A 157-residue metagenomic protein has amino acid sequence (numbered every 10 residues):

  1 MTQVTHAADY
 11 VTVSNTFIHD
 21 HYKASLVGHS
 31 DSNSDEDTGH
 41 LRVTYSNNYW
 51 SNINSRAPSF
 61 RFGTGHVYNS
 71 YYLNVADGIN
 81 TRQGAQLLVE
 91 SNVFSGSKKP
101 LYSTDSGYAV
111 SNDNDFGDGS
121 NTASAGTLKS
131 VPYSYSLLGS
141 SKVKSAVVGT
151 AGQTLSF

Functional and structural regions predicted by a protein language model:
M1, A8-H29, S34-R56, T64-D77 (+2 more regions): Right-handed parallel beta-helix
V4-T5, T81: Small/polar loops that bind or transfer phosphate-bearing groups
S59-Y72, A76-F157: Extracellular beta-rich repeat passengers
